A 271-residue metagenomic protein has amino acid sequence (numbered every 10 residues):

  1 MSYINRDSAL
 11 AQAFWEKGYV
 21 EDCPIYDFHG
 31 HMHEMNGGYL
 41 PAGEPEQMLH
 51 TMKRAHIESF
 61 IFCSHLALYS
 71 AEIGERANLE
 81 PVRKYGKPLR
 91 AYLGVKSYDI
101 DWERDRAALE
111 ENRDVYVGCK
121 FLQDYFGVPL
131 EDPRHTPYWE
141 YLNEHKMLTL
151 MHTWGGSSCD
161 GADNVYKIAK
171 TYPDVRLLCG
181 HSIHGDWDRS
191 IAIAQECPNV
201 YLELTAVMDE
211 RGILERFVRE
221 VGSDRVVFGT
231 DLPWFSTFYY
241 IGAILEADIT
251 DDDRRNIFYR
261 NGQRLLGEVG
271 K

Functional and structural regions predicted by a protein language model:
M1-F28, A42-S59, S223-R225, F238-K271: Mid-to-C-terminal alpha-helical segments outside catalytic/metal-binding sites
S2, E58-S59, E72-L150, E196: Active-site gating/metal-coordination segments in enzymes
Y3-S8, G118, V128-V227: Catalytic pocket-lining loop regions of alpha/beta-barrel enzymes, especially the amidohydrolase/enolase/GH5 lineages
P24, H29-M35, H152, H181: Histidine-centered divalent metal-coordination motifs
H29, M52, N78, C119 (+7 more regions): Conserved, mostly hydrophobic/aromatic
G30-H31, Y39, E46-Y69, L89-K96 (+1 more regions): Divalent metal-dependent hydrolysis catalytic cores, especially in the metallo-beta-lactamase
N36-G43, L66-I73, K96-E103, F126-E131 (+2 more regions): Acidic-and-aromatic substrate-binding clefts and catalytic sites of carbohydrate-active enzymes
Q47-T51, G74-P81, D105-N112, R134-Y138 (+4 more regions): A general structural detector for well-ordered alpha-helical segments in enzyme core domains, enriched
